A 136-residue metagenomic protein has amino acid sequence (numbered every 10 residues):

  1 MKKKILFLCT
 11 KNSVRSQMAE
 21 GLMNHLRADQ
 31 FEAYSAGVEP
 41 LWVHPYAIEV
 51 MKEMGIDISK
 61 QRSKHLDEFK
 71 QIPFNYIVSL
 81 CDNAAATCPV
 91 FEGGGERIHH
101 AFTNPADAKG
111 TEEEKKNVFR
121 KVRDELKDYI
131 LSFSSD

Functional and structural regions predicted by a protein language model:
M1-D67: Conserved active-site segments centered on acidic
C9, L80-C81: Glycine-rich, N-terminal phosphate-binding loop of Rossmann-like dinucleotide-binding domains
N12, M51, I77-V78, L126: Conserved small-residue
S13, D82-A85: Short glycine-rich anion-binding loops that position phosphate/pyrophosphate groups of nucleotides and phosphorylated
Q71-P73: Alpha-helix C-terminal capping/helix-to-coil transition sites in glycosyltransferase folds
S79-L80, H99: Redox-cofactor binding/interface segments in oxidoreductases and associated redox assembly factors
A85-D136: Phosphate-binding/catalytic loops
